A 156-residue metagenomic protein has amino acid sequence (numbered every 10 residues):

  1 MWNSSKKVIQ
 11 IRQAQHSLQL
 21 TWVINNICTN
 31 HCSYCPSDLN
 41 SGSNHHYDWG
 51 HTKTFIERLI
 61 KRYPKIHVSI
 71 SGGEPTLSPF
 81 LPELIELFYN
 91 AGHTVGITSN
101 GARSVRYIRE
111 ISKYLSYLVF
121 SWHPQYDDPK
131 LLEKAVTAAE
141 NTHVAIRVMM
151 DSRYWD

Functional and structural regions predicted by a protein language model:
S4, V8-I11, C32-C35, E57 (+2 more regions): Alpha-helical context
S4-H16, L20, Y47, P75 (+2 more regions): Class I S-adenosyl-L-methionine
I9-H51: Canonical Radical SAM [4Fe-4S] cluster-binding loop centered on the CxxxCxxC motif and its immediate flanking residues
I24, G72-G73: Short acidic donor-binding/metal-coordinating loop in glycosyltransferase active sites
G42, E74-P75: Short strand->helix junction
K53-R58, R62-I70, S78-W155: Radical SAM/AdoMet-radical enzyme domain recognition
